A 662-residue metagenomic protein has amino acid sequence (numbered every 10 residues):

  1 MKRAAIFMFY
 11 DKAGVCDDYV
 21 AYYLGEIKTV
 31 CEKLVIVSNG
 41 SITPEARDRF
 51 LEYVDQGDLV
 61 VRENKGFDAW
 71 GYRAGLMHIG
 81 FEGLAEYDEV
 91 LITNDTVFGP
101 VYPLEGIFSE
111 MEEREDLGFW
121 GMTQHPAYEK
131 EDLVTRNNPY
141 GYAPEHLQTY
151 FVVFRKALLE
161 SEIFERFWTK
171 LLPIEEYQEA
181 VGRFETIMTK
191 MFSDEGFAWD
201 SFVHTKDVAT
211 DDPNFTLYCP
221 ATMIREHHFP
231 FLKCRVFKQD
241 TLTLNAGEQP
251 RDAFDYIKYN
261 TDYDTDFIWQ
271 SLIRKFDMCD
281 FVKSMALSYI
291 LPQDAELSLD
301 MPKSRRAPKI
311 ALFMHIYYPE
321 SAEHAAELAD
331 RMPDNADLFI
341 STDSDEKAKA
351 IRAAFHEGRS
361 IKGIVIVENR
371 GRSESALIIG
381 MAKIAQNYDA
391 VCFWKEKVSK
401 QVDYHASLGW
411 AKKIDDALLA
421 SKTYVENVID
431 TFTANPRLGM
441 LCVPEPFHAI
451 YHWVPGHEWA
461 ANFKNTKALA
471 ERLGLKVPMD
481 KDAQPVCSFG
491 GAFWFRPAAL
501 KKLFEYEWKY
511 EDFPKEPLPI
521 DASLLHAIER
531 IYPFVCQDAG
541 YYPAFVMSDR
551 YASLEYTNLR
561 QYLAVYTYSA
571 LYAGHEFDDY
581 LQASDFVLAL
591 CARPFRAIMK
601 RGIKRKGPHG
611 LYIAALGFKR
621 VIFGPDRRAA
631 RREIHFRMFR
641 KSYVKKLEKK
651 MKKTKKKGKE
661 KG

Functional and structural regions predicted by a protein language model:
M1-K659: ER/Golgi luminal nucleotide-sugar-dependent glycosyltransferases, focusing on the catalytic module
